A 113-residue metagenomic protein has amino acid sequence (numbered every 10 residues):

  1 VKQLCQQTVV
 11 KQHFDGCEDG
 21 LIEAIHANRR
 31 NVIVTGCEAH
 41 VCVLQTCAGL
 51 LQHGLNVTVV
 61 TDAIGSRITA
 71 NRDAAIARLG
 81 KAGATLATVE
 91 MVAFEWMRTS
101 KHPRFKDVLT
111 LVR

Functional and structural regions predicted by a protein language model:
V1-R113: Active-site-adjacent betaalpha module
